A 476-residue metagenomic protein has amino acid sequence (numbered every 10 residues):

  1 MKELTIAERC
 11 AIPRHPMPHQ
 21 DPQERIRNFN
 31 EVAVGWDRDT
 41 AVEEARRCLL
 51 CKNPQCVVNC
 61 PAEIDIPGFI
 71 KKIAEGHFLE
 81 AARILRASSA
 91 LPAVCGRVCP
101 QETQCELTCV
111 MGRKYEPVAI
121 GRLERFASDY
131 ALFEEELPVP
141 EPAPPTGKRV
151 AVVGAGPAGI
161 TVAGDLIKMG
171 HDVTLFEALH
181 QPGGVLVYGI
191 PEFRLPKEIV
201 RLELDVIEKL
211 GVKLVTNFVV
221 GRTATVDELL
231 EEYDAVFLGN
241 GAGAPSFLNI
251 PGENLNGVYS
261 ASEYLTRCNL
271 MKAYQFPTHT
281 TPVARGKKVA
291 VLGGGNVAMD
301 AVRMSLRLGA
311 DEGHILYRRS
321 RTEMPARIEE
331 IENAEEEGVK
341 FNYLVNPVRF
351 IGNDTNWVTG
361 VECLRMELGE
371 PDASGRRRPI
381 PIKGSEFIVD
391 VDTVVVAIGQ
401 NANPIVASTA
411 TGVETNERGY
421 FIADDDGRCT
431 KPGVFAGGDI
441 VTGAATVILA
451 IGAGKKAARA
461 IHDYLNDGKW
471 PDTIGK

Functional and structural regions predicted by a protein language model:
R25-E44, I64-R97, K114-P144, C268-N269: Ferredoxin-type iron-sulfur electron-transfer modules in oxidoreductases and energy-metabolism complexes
L50-E75, V94-A127, T174, Q181 (+1 more regions): Iron-sulfur cluster-binding cysteine motifs and their immediate structural context in ferredoxin-like electron-transfer
E80, P144, R149-V153, R201-I250 (+4 more regions): Feature captures the FAD/FMN-dependent oxidoreductase FAD-binding
A127-P144, L202-R222, P245-L308, T415-D426 (+1 more regions): Glycine-rich dinucleotide-binding loop and its adjacent helix/turn
R149-T174, A298-L306: N-terminal Rossmann-like FAD-binding beta1-loop-alpha1 element of flavoenzymes
D172-L175, L179-L210, L214, V302-R349 (+1 more regions): Rossmann-like dinucleotide-binding cores of NAD(P)H-dependent redox enzymes
N254-G286, P371-A444: FAD-site-proximal beta/loop scaffold in flavoenzymes
I440-L465, P471: A conserved FAD-binding loop/helix module that cradles the flavin
